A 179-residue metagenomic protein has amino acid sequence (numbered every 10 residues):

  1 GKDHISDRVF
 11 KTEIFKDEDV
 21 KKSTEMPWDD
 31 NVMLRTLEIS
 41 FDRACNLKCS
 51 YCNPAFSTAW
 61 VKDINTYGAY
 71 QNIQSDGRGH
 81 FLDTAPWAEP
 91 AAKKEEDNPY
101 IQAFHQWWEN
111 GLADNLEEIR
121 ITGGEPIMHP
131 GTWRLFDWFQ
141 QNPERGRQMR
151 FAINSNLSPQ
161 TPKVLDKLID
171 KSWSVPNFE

Functional and structural regions predicted by a protein language model:
G1, A44-A55: Local cysteine-cluster metal-coordination motifs and their immediate loop/turn environment, predominantly Fe-S cluster
G1-R35, A55: Flexible, acidic/Gly-rich N-terminal and inter-domain linker regions that tether and position cofactor-handling modules
K11, K16, L82, D137-Q140: Compositionally biased, low-structure terminal segments
K16-D30, E96-N110, K163-L168: A Trp-anchored, charged/polar loop motif used as the substrate-binding/catalytic surface of acyl/ester-handling
P27, P86, Q106-W107, D137 (+1 more regions): Residues in intrinsically disordered, low-complexity segments of regulatory proteins
L34-A44, A55-P99, D114-P130, N142-V164 (+1 more regions): Core AdoMet radical
L37, F104-W107, N115, L135: Alpha-helical packing segments of well-folded alpha/beta enzyme cores
F104-H105, T132-Q141, V164-D170: Short, well-ordered amphipathic alpha-helices
